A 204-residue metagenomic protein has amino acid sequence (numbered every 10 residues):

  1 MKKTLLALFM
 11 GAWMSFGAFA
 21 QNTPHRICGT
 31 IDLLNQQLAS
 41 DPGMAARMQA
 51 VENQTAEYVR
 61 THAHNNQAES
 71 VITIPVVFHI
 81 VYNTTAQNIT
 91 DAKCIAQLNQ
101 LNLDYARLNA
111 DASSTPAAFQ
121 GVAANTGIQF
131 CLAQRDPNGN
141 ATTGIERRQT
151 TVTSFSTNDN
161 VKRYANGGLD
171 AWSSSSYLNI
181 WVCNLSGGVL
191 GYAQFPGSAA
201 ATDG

Functional and structural regions predicted by a protein language model:
M1-H25: Bacterial Sec-dependent N-terminal signal peptides
M10, I80-Y82, Q134-D136: Short glycine-rich, polar/acidic loop-and-turn segments at beta strand-coil junctions
G11, N65-E69, G121, A171: Sterically constrained small-residue positions within well-ordered secondary structures of folded domains
Q21-V71, Y105: N-terminal zymogen propeptides
V59-N102, V182-G187, A199-A200: Fold-level signature of zinc-dependent metallopeptidase catalytic domains
N99-G204: Metzincin-family zinc-dependent endopeptidase catalytic domain
